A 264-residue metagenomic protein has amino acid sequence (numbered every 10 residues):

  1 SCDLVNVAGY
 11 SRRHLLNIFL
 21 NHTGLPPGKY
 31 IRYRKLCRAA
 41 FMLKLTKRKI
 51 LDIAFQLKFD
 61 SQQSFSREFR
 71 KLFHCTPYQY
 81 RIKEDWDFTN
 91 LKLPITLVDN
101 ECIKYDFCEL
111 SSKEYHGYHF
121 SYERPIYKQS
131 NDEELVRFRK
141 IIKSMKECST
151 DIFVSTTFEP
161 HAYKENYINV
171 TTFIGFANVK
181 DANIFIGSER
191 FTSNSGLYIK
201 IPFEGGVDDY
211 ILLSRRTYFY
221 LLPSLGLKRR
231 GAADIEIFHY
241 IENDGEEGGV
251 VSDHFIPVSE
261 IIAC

Functional and structural regions predicted by a protein language model:
S1-P26, M42-Q62, S66: DNA-binding recognition helix and immediately preceding turn/loop of helix-turn-helix/winged-helix domains
H22-P27, F73-P77: Short, solvent-exposed alpha-helical "recognition" segments
I31-L36: Generic hydrophobic, amphipathic alpha-helix propensity
C37, K44, K49, F55-C264: A solvent-exposed interaction/effector surface
